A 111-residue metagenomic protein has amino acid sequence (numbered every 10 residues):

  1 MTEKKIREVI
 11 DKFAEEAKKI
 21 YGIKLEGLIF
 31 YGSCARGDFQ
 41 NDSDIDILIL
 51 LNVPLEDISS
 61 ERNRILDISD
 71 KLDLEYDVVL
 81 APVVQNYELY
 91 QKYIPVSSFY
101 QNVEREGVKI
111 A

Functional and structural regions predicted by a protein language model:
M1-K24, R36-N41, N52-A111: Catalytic core of pol beta-like nucleotidyltransferases
E26-C34: Short gly/ser-rich loop at a beta-strand->alpha-helix junction or flexible surface loop bordering the NTP-binding
D46-L50: Short beta-strand->loop micro-motif that forms the acidic, two-metal-ion catalytic signature in nucleotide-processing
